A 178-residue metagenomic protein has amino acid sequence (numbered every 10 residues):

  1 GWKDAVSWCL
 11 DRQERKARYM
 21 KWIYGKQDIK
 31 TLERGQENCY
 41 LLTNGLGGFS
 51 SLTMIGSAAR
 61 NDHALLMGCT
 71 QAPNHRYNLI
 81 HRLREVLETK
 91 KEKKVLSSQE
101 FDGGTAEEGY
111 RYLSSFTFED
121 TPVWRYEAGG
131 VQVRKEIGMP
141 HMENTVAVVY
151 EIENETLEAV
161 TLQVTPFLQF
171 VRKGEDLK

Functional and structural regions predicted by a protein language model:
G1-K178: Terminal accessory carbohydrate-recognition/targeting modules of carbohydrate-active enzymes
